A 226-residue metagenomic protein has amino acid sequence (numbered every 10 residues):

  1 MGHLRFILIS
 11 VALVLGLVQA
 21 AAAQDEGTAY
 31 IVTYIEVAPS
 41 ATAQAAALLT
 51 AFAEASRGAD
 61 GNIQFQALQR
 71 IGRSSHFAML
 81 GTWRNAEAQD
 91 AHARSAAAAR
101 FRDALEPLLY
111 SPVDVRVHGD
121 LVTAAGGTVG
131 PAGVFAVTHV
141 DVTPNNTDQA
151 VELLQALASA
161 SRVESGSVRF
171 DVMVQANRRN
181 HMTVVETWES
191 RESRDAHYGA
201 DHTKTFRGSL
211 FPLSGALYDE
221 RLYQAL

Functional and structural regions predicted by a protein language model:
M1-F6: Positively charged n-region of N-terminal signal peptides that target proteins for export
I7-V18: Bacterial N-terminal signal peptides
Q19-A23: Sec/Tat signal peptide C-region and signal peptidase I cleavage site
Q24, E54-Q64, T82-R116, A160-V168 (+1 more regions): An amphipathic, aromatic/His-enriched active-site/gating alpha helix that lines ligand/cofactor pockets
Q24-A29, Q66-S75, F101-F135, H139 (+2 more regions): Glycine-rich beta-strand-turn "strand-cap" elements at beta-sheet edges
T33, Q44-E87: N-terminal, post-signal-peptide region of Sec/Tat-exported proteins
E36-S40, W83-A86, V140-N145, W188-E189: Structural beta->alpha junctions
G130-R169: Surface-exposed interaction/gating patches
